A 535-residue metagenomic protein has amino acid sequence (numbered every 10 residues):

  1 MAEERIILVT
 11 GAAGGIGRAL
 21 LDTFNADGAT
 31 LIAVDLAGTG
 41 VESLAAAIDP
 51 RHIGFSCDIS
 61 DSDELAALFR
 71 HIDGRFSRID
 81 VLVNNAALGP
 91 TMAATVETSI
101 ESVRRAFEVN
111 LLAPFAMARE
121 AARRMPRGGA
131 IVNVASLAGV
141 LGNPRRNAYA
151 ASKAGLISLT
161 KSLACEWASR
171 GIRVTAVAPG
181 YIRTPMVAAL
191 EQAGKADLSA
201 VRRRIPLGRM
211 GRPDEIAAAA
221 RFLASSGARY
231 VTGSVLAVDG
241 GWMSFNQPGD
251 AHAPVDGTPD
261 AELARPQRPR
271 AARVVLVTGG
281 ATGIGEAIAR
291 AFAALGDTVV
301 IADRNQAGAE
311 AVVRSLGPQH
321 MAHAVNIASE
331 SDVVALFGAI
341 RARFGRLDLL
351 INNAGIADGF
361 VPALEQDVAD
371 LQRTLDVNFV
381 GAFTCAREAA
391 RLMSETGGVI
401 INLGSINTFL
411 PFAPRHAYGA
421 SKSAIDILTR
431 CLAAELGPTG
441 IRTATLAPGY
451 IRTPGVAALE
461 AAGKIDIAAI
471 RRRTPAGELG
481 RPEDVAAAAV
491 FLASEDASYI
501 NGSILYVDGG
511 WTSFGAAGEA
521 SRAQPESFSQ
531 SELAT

Functional and structural regions predicted by a protein language model:
A2-I32, Q267-T298: Canonical Rossmann dinucleotide-binding motif of NAD(H)/NADP(H)-dependent dehydrogenases/reductases, specifically
A93-T95, S102-R104, V201, V361-A363 (+2 more regions): Substrate-binding pocket helix/loop in short-chain dehydrogenase/reductase
T98, G142-A150, S162, L190 (+5 more regions): Active-site loop-to-helix junction immediately N-terminal to the catalytic Tyr of the SDR YXXXK motif in Rossmann-fold
A118, S152, T160, A386 (+1 more regions): Active-site helix of classical SDR
R123, C165-S169, R229, R391 (+2 more regions): Alpha-helical segment proximal to the catalytic Tyr-Lys
R124, R209-V238, M243, A386 (+2 more regions): C-terminal substrate-recognition "lid" of short-chain dehydrogenase/reductases
S136, S405: Residue(s) in the substrate-gating loop at a strand-loop-helix junction that position the organic substrate next
